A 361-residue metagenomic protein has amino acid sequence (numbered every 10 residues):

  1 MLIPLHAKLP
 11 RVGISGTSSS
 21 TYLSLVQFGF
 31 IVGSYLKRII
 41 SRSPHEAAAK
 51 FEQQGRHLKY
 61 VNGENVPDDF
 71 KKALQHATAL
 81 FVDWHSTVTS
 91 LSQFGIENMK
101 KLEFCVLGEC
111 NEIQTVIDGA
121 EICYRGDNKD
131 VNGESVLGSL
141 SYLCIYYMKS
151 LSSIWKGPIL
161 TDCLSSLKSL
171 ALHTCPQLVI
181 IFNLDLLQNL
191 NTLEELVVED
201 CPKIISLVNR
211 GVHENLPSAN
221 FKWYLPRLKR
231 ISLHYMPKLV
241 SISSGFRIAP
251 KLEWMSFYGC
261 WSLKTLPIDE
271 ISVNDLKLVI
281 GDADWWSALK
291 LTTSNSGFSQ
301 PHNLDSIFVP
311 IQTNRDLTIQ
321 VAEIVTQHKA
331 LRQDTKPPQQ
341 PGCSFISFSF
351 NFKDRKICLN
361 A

Functional and structural regions predicted by a protein language model:
M1-A361: Innate immune receptor modules and recognition interfaces
